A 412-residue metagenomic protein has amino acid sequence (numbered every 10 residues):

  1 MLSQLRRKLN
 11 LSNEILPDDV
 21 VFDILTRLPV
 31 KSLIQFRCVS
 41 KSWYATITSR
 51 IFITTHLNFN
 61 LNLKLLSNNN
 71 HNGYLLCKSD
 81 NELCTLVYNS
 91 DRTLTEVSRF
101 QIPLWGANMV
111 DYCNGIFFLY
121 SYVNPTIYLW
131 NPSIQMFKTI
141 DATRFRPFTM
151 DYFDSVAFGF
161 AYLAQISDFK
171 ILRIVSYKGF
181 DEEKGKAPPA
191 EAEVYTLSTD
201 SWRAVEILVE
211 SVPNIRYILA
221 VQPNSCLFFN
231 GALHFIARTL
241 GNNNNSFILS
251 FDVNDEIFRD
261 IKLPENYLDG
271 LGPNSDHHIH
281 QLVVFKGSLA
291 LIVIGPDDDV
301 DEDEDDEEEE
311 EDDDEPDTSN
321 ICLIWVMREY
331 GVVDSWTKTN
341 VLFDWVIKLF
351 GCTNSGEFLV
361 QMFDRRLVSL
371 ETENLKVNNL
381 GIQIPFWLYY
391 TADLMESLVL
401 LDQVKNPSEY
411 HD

Functional and structural regions predicted by a protein language model:
M1-D412: N-terminal entry/capping and adjacent linker segments that precede and initiate structured domains
